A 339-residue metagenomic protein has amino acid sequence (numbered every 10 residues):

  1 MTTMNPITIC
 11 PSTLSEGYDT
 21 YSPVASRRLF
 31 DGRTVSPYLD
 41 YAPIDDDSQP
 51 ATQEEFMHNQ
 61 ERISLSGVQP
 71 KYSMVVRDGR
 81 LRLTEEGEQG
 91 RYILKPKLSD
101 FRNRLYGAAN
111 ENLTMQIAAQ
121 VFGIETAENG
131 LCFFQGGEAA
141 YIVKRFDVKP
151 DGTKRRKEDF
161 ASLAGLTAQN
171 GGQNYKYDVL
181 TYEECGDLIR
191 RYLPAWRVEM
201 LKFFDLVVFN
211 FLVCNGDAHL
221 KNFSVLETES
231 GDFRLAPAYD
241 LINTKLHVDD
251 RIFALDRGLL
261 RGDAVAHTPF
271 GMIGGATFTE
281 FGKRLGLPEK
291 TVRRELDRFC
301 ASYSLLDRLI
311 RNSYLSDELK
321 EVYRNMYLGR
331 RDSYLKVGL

Functional and structural regions predicted by a protein language model:
M1-L220, S224-L339: Anionic ligand-binding catalytic core segments
